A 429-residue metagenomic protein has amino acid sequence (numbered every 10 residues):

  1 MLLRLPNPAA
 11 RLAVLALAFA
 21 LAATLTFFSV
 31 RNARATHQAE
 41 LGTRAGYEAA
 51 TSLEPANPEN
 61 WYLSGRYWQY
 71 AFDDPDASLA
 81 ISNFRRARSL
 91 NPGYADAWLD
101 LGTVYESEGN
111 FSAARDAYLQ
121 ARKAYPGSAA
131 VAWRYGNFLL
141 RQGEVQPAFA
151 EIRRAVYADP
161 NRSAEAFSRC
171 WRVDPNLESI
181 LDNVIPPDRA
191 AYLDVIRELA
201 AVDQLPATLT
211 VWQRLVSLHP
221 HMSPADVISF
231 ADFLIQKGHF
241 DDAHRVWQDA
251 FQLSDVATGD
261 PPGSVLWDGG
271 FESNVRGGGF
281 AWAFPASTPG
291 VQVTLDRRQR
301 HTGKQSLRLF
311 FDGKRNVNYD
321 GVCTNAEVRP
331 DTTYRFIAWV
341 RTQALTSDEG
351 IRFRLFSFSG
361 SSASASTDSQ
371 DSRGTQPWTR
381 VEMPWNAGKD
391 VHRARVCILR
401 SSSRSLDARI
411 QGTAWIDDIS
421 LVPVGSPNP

Functional and structural regions predicted by a protein language model:
A9-T24, F28, N32, N161 (+1 more regions): Extracellular and organelle-lumenal recognition/adhesion modules and their flexible linkers in secreted
A49-A50, R86-A87, Q120-A121, A155 (+2 more regions): Canonical positions in the second alpha-helix
L53-P58, P92, P126, Y157-N161 (+3 more regions): Short coil turns that delineate tetratricopeptide repeat
N60, A97, V131, R162-A166 (+2 more regions): TPR alpha-solenoid repeat register
